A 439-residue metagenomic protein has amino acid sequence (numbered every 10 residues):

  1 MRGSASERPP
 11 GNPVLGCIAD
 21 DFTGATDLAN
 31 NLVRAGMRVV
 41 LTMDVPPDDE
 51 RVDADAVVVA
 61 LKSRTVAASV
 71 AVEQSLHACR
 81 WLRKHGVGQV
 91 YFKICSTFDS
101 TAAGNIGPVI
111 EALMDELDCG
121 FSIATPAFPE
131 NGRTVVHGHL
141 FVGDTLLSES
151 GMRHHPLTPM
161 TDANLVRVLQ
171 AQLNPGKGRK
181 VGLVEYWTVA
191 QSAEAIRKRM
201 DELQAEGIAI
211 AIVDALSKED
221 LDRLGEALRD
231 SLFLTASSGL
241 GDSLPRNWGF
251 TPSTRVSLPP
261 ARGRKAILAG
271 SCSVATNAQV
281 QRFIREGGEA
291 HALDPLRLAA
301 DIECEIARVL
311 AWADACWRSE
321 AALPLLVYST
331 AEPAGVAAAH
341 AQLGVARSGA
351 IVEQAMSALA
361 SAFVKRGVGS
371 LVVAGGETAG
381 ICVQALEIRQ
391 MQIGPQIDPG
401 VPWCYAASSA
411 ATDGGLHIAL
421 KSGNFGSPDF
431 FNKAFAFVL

Functional and structural regions predicted by a protein language model:
R8-V52, E73-S75, T125-E130: N-terminal basic/disordered segments at the start of proteins
G11-V14, A71, C79-L221, F437-L439: Cap/lid and interdomain-hinge subdomains that line or gate substrate/regulatory clefts in soluble alpha/beta enzymes
V14-A19, V57-T65, G88-D99, D214 (+3 more regions): Short glycine-rich or small-residue beta-strand-to-loop segments that form or flank ligand, phosphate, metal/Fe-S
C17, V40-T42, V90-I94, S122-P126 (+9 more regions): General beta-strand structural signal in soluble alpha/beta enzymes
L28-N30, A102-I106, R133-F141, D222-A227 (+5 more regions): Short acidic, glycine/serine/threonine-rich loops at helix termini
G143-W312: Conserved, well-structured core segments that form the ligand-binding/active-site neighborhood of functional domains
A313-A374: C-terminal structural cap/anchor segments
V368-G369, E377-G426, F430: Conserved, well-ordered active-site substructure
